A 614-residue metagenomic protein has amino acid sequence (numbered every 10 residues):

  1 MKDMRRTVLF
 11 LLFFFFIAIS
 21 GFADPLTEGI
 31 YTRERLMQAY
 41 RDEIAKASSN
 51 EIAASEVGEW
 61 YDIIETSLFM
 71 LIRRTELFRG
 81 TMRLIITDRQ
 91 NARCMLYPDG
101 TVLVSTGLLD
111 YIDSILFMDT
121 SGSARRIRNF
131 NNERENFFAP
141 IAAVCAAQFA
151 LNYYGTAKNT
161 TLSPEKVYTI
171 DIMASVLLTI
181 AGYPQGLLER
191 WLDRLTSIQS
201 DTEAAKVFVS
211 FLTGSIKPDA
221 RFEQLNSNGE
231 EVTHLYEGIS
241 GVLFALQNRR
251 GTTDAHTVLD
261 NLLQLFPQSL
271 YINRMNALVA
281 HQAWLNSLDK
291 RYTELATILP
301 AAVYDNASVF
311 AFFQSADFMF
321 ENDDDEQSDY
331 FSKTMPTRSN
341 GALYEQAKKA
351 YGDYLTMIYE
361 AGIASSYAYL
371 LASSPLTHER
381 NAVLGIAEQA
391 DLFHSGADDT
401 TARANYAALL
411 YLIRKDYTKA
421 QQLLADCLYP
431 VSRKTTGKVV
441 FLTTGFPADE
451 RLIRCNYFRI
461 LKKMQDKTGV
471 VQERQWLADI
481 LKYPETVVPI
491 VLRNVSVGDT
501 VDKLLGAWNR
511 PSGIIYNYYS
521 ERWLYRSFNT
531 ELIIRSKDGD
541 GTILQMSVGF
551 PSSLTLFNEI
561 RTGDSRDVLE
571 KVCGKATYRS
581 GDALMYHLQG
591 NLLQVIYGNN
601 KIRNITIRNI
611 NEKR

Functional and structural regions predicted by a protein language model:
D24-L96, G107-Y111, P164-Y168, I172-R291 (+6 more regions): C-terminal capping/extension segments of zinc metalloprotease domains
D110-I141: Short pre-active-site segment immediately N-terminal to the catalytic Zn-binding motif
I115-L116, E135-F138, C145-T160, I180-Y183: Catalytic Zn2+-binding segment of zinc metalloproteases
A245-R250, Q282-R291, D323-D324, L371-T377 (+3 more regions): Short coil/turn linking the two alpha-helices of tandem helical-hairpin repeats
R250-D254, S287-E294, S339-K349, T377-A387 (+1 more regions): Structural signature of tandem alpha-helical TPR/SEL1-like repeats, specifically the intra-repeat loop/turn
P267-Q268, I358-Y359, S395-D398, S432: Short coil turns that delineate tetratricopeptide repeat
G362-T401, N405-I413: Alpha-helical adaptor scaffolds
S496-T542, F550, T555, I560-R614: A cross-family detector of function-defining hotspots
